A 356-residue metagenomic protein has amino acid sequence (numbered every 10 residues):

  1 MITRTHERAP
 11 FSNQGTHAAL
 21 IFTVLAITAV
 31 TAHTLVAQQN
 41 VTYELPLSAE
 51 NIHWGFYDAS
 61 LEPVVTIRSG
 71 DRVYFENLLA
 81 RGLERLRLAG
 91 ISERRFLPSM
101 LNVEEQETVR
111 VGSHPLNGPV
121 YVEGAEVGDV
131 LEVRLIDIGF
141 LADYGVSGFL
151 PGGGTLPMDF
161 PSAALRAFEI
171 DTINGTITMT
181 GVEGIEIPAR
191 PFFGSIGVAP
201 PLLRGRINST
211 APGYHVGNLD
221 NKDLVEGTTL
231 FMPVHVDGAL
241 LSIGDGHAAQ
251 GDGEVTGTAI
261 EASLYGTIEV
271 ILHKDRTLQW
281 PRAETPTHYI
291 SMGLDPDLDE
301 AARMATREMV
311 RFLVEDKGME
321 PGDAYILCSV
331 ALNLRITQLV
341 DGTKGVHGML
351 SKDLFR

Functional and structural regions predicted by a protein language model:
M1-H17: N-terminal secretory signal peptides that target proteins for export/translocation
A19-T31: Bacterial N-terminal signal peptides
A32-A37: Boundary at the C-terminal end of the N-terminal hydrophobic targeting segment
Q39-H53, R94-V111, V198-T210: Short, basic/aromatic beta-hairpin or loop at an interaction surface
V41-T42, P46-I52, S60-Y74, L79 (+8 more regions): Alpha/propeptide regions of enzymes that mature by internal proteolysis
A80-S92, I138-G148, G238-A248, Q338-L339: Short, Lys/Arg- and Gly-enriched loop/turn segments at beta-strand edges
H114-P115, D137-L224: Intrinsically disordered, low-complexity linker/loop segments enriched in Gly/Pro and charged/polar residues
F193, L202-G213, K222, T228-P296: Conserved mixed alpha/beta catalytic, RNA-binding, or beta-rich assembly cores of soluble enzyme, regulatory
